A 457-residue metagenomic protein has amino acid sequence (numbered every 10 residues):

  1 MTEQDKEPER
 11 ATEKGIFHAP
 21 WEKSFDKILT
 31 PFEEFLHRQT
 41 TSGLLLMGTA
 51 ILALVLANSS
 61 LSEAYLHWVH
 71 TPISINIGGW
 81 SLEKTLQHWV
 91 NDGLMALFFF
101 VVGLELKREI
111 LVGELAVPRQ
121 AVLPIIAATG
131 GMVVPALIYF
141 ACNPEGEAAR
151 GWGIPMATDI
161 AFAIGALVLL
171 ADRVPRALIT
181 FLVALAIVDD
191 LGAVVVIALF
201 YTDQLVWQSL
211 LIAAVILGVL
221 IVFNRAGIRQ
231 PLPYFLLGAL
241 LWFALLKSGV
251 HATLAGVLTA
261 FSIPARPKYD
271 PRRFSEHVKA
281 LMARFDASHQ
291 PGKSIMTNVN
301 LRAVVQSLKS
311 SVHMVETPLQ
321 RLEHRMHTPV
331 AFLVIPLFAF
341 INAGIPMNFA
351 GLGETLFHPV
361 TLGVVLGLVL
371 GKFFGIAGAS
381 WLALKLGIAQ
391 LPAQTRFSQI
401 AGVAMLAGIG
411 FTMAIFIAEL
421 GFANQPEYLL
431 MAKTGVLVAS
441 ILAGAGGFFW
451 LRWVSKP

Functional and structural regions predicted by a protein language model:
P8-R38, T71, N224, L232-L237 (+2 more regions): Predominantly late transmembrane helices and immediately cytosolic-facing juxtamembrane segments
L29-E33, V101-A116, I164-P175, G218-R229 (+4 more regions): C-terminal ends of transmembrane helices
L45-N58, F98-L104, V134-A136, I216-I221 (+5 more regions): Hydrophobic core segments of alpha-helical transmembrane domains in multi-pass membrane transport and ion-translocation
L56-W68, S81-V90, V101-V117, V133-G153: Transmembrane alpha-helix boundary signature
G79, E83-V112, P329-A350, V365 (+3 more regions): Hydrophobic transmembrane alpha-helices of secondary-active transporters and Na+-translocating membrane complexes
Q87-F99, E147-A161, A184, T202-V215 (+2 more regions): Structural signature of hydrophobic alpha-helical transmembrane segments
E109-A136, V206-V215, F349-F374, V436-S440: Entry/N-cap segments of selected transmembrane alpha helices and their immediately preceding amphipathic helices
L167-A283: Functional cores that coordinate and move charged inorganic groups
